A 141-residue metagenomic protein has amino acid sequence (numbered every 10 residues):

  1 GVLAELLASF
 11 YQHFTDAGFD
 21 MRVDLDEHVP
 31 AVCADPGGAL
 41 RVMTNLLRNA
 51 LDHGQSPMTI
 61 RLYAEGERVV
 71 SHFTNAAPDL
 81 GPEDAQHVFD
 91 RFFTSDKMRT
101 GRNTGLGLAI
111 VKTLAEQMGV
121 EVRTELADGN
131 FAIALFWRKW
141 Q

Functional and structural regions predicted by a protein language model:
D20-P30: Conserved catalytic submotifs in the C-terminal HATPase_c
A39-L40: A residue-level detector for a conserved hydrophobic packing site within the catalytic ATP-binding domain
T44-N45, N49: Conserved polar catalytic motif of the HATPase_c/GHKL fold
P57-E67: Short beta-strand/loop element within the Bergerat-fold HATPase_c
L80-F92: Short conserved segment of the HATPase_c
G107, V111: Short alpha-helical Gxxx[C/S/T] motif in the catalytic ATP-binding
